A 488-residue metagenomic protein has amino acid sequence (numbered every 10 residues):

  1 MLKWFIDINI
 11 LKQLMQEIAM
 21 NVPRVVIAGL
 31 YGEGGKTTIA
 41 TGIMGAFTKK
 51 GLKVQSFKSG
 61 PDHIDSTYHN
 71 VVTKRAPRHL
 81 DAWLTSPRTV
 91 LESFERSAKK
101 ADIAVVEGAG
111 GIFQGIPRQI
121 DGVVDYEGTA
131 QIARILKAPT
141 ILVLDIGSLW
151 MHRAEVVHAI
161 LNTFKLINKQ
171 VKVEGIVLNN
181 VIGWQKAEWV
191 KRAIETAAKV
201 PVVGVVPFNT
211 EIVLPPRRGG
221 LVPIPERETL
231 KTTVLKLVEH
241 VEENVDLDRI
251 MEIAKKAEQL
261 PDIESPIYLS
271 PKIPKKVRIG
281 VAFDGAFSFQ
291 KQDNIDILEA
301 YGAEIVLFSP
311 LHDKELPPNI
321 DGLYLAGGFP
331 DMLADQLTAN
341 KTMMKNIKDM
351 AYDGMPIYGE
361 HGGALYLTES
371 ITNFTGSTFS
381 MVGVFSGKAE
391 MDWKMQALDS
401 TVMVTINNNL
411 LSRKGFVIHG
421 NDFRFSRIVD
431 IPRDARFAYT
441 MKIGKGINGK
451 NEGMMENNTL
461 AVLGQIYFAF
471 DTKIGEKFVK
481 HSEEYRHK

Functional and structural regions predicted by a protein language model:
I18-T38, M44-L136, L144-G175, I182-E188: ATP-dependent carboxylate-amine ligase catalytic core
R24, L52-Q55, K276-R278, E304 (+1 more regions): Residues that mark the start of a beta-strand
N70, E243, K272-K275, F287-E299 (+2 more regions): C-terminal and late-domain segments of enzyme folds
A138, V200, Y352-M355: A short helix->loop->beta-strand "cap" motif at the edges of active sites that frequently abuts
M151-P271: Internal gly/pro-rich beta-alpha loop/helix module that stabilizes soluble enzyme cofactors or their anionic handles
R278-A339, K345-D349: Phosphate-binding active sites in nucleotide-utilizing proteins
P330-L410: Cysteine-nucleophile active-site neighborhood
